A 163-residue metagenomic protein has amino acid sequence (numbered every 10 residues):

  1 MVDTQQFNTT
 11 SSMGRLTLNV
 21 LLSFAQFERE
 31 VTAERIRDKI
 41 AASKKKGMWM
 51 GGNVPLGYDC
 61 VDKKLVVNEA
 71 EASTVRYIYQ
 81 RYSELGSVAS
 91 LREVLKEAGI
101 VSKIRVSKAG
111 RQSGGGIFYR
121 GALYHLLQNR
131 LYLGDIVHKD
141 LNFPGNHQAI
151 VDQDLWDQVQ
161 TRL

Functional and structural regions predicted by a protein language model:
M1-L163: Conserved catalytic breakage-reunion loop centered on the nucleophilic residue
